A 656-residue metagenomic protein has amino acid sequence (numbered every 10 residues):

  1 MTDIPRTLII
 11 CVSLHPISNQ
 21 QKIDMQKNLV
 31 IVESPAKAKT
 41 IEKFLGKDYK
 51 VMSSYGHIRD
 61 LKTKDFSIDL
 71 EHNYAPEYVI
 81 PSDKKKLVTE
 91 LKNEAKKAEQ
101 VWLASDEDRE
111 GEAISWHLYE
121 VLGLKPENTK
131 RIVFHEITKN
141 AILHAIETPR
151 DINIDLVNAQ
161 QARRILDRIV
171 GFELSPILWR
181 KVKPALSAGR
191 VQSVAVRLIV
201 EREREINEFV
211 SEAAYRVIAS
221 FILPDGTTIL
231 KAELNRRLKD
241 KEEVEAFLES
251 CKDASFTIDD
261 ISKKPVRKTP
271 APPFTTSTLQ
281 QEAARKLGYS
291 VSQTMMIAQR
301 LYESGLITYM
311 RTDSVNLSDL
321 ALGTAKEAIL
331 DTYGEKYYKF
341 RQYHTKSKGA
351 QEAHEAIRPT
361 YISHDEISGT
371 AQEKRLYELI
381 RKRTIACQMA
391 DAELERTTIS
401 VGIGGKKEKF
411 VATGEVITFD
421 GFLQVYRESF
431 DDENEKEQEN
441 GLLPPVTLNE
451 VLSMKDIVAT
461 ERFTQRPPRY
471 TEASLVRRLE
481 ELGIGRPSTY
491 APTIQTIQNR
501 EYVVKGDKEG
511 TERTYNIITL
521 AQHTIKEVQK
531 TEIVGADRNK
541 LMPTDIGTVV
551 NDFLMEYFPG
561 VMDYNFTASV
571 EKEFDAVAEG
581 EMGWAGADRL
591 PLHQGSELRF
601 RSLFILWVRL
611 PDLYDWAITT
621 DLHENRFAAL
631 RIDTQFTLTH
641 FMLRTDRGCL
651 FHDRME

Functional and structural regions predicted by a protein language model:
I10, Q26-K27, T40, Y49 (+9 more regions): Basic, low-complexity terminal or inter-domain segments flanking catalytic cores
I10-Q161, F430-N434: Intrinsically disordered, low-complexity regulatory segments
V12, P16, D615, E624 (+4 more regions): Short hydrophobic alpha-helical segments enriched in small aliphatic residues
V79-V101, L198-I199, E282-A283, L376-I385 (+1 more regions): Phosphate-interacting basic helix/loop segments used at nucleotide- and nucleic-acid interfaces
I137-A219, K263-R267: C-terminal or mid-to-C-terminal helical accessory/interaction module adjacent to the motor/catalytic core
L238-P273, E450, T460, N565: Metal- or metallocofactor-binding catalytic centers and their adjacent structured scaffolds across diverse enzyme
L610, L622-L630, R647-M655: Hydrophobic, low-acid, alpha-helix-prone terminal segments
